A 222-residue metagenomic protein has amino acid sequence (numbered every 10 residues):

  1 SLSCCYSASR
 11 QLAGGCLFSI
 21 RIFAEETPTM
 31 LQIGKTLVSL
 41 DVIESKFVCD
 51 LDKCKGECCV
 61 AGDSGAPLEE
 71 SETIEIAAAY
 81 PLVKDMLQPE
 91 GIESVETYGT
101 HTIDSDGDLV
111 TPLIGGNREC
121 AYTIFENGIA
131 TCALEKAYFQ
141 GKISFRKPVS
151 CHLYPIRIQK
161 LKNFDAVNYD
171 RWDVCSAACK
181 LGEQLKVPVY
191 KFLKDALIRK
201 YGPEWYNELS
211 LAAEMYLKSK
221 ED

Functional and structural regions predicted by a protein language model:
C4-C5, C16: Cysteine-centered motifs
Y6-A8, V48: A residue-level detector for conformationally permissive "hinge/kink" positions
A8, F18-I20, I103, T111: Intrinsically disordered, low-complexity, compositionally biased regions/tails
R10-Q11, G15-T29: Short, Lys/Arg-enriched N-terminal segments with co-localized hydrophobic residues within the first ~10-30 amino acids
T29-D222: Short loop/turn segments that flank or connect secondary-structure elements
